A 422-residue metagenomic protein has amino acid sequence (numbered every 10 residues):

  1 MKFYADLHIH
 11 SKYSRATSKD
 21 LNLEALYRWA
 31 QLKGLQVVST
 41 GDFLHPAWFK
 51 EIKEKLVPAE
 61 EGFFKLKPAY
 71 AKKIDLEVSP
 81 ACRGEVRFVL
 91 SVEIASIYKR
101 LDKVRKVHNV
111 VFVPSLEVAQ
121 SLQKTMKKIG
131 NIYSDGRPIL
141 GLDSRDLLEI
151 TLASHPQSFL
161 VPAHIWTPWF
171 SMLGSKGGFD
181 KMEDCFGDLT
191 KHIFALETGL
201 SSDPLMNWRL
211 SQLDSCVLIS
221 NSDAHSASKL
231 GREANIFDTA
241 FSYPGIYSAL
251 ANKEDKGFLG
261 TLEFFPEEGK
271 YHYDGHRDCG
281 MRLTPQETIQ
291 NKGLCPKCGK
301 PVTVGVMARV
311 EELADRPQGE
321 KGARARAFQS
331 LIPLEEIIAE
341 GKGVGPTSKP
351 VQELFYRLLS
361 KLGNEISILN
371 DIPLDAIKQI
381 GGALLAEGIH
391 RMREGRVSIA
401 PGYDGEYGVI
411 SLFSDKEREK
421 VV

Functional and structural regions predicted by a protein language model:
M1-S96, L101-V104, V397-S398, I410 (+2 more regions): An N-terminally biased module of ancient metal coordination in phosphate/nucleic-acid-related enzymes
K2, K50-F194: Extended substrate/RNA-proximal surfaces in nucleic-acid metabolism proteins
H8, D42, V111, L160 (+4 more regions): Divalent metal-coordination and catalytic microenvironments
T17-S18, F49-K53, F170-G177, W208 (+1 more regions): Histidine/acidic-residue-rich catalytic or RNA/ligand-binding cores of hydrolases and nuclease-related proteins
V38, L196, L218-I219: Hydrophobic residues within beta-strands of alpha/beta enzymes
S215-G231: Short acidic/histidine-rich active-site segments
L259-Q329: Cys/His-rich short segments
I338-V422: Low-complexity, acidic/Ser/Thr- and charged residue-rich accessory regions of DNA metabolism proteins
